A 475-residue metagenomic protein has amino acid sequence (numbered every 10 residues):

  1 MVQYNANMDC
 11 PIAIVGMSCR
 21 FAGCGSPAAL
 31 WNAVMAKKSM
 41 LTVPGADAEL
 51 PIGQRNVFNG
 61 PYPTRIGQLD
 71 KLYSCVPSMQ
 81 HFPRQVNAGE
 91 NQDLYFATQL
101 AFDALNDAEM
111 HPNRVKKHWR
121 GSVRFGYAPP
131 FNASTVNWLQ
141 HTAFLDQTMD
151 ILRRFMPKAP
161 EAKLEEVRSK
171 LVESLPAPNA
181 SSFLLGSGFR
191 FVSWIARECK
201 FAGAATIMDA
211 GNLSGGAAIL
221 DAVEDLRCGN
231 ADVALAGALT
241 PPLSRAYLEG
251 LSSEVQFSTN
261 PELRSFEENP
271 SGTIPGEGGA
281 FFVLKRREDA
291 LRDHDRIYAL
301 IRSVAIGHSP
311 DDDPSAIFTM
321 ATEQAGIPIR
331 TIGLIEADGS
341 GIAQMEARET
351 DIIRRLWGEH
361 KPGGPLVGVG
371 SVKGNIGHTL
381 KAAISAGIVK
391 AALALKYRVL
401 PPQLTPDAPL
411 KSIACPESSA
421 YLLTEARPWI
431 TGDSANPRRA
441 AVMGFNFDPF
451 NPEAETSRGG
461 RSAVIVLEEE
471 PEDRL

Functional and structural regions predicted by a protein language model:
V2-L475: Condensing-enzyme catalytic core of the thiolase-fold
